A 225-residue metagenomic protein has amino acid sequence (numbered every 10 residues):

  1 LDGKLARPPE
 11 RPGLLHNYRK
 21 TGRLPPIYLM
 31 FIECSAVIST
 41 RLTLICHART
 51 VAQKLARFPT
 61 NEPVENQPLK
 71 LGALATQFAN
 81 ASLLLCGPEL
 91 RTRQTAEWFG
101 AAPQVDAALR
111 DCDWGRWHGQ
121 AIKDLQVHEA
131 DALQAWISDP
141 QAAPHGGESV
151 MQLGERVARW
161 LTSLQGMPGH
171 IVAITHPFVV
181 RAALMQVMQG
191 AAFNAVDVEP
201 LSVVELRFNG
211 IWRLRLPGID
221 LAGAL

Functional and structural regions predicted by a protein language model:
L1-A36: N-terminal amphipathic/basic-hydrophobic helices that include classical n-h-c signal peptides and signal-anchor
T40-T95, H145-V157: Loop-to-helix element that buttresses phosphate recognition and phosphoryl-transfer chemistry
L42, S82, M167-F178: Generic beta-sheet signal
L69-L71, G190-R215: Domain-level recognition of soluble alpha/beta enzyme cores, biased toward histidine phosphatases/phosphomutases
G72-H128: Phosphate-coordination/substrate-recognition cap region in phosphate-metabolizing enzymes
G87-L90, A108, V157, I171-F178: Short, well-ordered beta-to-alpha junction loops that form the rim of enzyme active sites and present histidine/acidic
D131-Q152: Short glycine/proline- and acidic residue-enriched helix-loop micro-motifs that form flexible lids or anion-recognition
G218-L225: Acidic, His/Gly-rich catalytic cores of divalent-metal-dependent hydrolytic chemistry
